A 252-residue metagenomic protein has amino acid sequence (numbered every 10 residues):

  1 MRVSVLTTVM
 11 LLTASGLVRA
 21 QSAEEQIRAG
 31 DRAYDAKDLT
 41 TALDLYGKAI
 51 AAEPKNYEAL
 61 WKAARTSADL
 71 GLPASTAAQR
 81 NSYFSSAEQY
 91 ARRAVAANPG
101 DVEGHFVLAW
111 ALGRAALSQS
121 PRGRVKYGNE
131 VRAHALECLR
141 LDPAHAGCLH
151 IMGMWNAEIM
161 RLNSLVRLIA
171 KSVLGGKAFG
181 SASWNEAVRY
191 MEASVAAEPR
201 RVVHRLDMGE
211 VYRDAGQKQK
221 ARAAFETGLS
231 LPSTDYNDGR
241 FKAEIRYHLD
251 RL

Functional and structural regions predicted by a protein language model:
S4-S15: Bacterial N-terminal signal peptides
L17-E53, Y57-L72: N-terminal leader/linker segments that initiate helical-solenoid repeat arrays
A33-T41, R65-G100, F106-A144, M154-S194 (+1 more regions): Short coil/linker segments at helix-helix boundaries
V202-E244: C-terminal/domain-terminus segments
